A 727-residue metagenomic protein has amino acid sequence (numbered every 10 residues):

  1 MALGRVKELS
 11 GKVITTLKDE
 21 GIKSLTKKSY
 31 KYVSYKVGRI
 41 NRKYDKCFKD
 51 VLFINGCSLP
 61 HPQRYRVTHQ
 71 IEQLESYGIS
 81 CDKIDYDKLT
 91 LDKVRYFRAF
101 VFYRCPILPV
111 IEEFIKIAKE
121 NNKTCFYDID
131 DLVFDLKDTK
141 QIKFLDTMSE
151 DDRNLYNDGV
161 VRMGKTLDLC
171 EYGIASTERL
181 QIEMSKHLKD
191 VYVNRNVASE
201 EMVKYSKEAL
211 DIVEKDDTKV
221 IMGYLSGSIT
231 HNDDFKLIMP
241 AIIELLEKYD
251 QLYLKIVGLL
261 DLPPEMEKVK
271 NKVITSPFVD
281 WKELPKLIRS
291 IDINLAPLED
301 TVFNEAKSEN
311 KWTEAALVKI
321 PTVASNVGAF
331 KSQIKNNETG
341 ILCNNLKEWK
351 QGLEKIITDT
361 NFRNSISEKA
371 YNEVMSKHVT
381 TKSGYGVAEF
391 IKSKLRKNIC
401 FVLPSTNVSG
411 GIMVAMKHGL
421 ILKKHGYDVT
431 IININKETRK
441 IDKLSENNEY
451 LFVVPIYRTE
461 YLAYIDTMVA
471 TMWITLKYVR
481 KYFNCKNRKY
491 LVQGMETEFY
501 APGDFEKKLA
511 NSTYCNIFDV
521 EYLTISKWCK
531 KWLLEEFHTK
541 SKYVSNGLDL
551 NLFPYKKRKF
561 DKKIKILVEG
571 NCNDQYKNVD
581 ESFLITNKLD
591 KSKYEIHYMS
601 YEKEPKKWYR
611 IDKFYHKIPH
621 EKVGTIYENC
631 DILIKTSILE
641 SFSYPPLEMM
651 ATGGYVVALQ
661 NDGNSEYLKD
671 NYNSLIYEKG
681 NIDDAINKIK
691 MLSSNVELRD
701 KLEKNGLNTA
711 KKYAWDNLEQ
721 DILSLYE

Functional and structural regions predicted by a protein language model:
S58-Q73, A198-Y205, K215-V269, I274-R289 (+4 more regions): Conserved catalytic-core segment of nucleotide-activated headgroup transferases in glycan assembly
D85, K116-E120, E150-G173, Y457-Y464 (+1 more regions): Membrane-proximal helix-turn-helix segments that form the acceptor-binding/catalytic region of lipid-linked
L136, A306, N326-N337, I341-L342 (+2 more regions): Short acidic/histidine- and often glycine-rich active-site loop of Leloir-type glycosyltransferases that engages
D168-A209, F518-P554: Donor nucleotide-sugar binding/catalytic pocket of nucleotide-sugar-dependent glycosyltransferases
L210, N361-K392, E697-Y726: A charged, aromatic-enriched C-terminal amphipathic alpha-helix characteristic of glycosyltransferases across folds
A296, E314-L317, P321-A324, Y655-A658: Short hydrophobic beta-strand element within catalytic cores of glycosyltransferases and related nucleotide-activated
E299-D300, N304, I638: Aromatic "clamp/platform" in nucleotide-sugar-dependent glycosyltransferases that forms part of the donor/acceptor
N336-K347, K355-N361, D670-N671, L675-N681 (+1 more regions): Conserved acidic donor-binding segment of nucleotide-sugar-dependent glycosyltransferases
